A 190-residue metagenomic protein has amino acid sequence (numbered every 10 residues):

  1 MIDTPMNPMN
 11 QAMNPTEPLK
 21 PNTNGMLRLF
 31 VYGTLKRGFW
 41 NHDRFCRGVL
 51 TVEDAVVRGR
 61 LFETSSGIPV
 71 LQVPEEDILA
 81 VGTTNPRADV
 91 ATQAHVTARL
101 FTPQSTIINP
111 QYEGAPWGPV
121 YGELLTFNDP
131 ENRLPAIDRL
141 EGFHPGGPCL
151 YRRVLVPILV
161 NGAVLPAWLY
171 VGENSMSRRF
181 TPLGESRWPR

Functional and structural regions predicted by a protein language model:
I2-R190: Glycine-aromatic micro-motifs
